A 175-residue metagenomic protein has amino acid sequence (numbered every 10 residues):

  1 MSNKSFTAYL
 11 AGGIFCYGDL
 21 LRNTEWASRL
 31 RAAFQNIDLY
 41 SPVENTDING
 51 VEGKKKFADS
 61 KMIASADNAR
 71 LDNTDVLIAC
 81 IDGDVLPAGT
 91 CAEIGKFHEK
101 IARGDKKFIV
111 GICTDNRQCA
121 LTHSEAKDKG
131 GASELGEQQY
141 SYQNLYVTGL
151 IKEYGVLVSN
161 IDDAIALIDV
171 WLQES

Functional and structural regions predicted by a protein language model:
M1-S175: Conserved catalytic or regulatory cores that recognize and/or transform ribose-phosphate-containing ligands
